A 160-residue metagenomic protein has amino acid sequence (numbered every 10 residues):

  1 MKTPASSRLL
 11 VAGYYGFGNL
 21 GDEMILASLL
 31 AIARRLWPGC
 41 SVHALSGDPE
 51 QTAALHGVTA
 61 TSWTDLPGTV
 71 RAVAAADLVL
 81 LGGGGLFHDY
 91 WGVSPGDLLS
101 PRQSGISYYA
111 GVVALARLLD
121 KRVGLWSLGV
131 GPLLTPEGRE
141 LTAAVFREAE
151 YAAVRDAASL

Functional and structural regions predicted by a protein language model:
M1-L134: Aromatic- and Gly/Pro-rich donor/ligand-binding loops that form nucleotide- or phosphate-bearing donor binding pockets
Y15, A157-A158: Alpha-helix/helix-capping structural signal
L86, A158-S159: Alpha-helix capping/helix-boundary segments
L134-E140: Distinct, well-ordered alpha-helical segments
E140-A149: A conserved, positively charged/aromatic
A149-D156: A short beta-strand/loop micro-motif in the catalytic core of glycosyltransferases that engages the nucleotide-sugar
